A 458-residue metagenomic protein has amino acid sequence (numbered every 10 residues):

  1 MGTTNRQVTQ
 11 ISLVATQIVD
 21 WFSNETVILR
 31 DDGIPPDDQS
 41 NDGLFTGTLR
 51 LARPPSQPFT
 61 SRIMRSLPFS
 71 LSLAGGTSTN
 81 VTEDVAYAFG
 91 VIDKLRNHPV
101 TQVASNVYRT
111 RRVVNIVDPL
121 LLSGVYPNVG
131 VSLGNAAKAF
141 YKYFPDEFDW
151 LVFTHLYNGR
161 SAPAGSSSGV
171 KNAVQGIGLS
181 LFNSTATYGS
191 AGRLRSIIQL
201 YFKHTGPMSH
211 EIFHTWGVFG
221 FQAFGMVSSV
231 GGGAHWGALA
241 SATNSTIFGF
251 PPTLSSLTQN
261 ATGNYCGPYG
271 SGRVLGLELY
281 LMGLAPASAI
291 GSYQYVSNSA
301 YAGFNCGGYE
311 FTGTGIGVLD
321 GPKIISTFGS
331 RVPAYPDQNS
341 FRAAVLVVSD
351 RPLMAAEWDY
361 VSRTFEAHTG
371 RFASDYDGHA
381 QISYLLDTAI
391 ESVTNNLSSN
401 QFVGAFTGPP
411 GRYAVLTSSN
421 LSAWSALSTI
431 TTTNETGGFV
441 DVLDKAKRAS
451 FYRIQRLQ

Functional and structural regions predicted by a protein language model:
G2-I11, V19-W21, G408, R412-A414: A short beta-turn/strand-edge loop motif at beta-sheet boundaries
N24-D37, G176-L179, A426-N434: Solvent-exposed serine/threonine-rich low-complexity stretches and specific carbohydrate-binding patches
P36-S56, E435-V440: Aromatic sugar-binding surface patches on proteins that engage polysaccharides or sugar-phosphate polymers
S70-G76, Q455-L457: Beta-strand-rich extracellular modules
D93-F202, I212, N305-A389: Zn2+-dependent metallopeptidase catalytic core
Y201-G225: Active-site recognition of the HExxH zinc-binding catalytic motif
G220-A289: Post-HExxH zinc-binding segment in Zn-dependent metallohydrolases
I390-Q458: Short, composition-biased motifs enriched in small/polar/acidic residues
